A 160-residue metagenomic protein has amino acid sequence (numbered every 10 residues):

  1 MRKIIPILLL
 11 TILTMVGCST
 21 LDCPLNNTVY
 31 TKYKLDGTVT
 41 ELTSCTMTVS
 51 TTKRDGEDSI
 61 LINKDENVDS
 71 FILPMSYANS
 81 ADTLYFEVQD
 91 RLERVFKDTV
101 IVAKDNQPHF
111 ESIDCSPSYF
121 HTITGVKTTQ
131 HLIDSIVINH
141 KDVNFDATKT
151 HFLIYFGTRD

Functional and structural regions predicted by a protein language model:
M1-I4: Positively charged n-region of N-terminal signal peptides that target proteins for export
P6-L9: Sec-dependent N-terminal signal peptides
T14-G17: C-terminal motif of bacterial Sec signal peptides marking the signal peptidase cleavage site
S19-A78: Start-of-domain marker
S19-L25, V68-D160: Extracytoplasmic cysteine-anchoring/structural motifs
